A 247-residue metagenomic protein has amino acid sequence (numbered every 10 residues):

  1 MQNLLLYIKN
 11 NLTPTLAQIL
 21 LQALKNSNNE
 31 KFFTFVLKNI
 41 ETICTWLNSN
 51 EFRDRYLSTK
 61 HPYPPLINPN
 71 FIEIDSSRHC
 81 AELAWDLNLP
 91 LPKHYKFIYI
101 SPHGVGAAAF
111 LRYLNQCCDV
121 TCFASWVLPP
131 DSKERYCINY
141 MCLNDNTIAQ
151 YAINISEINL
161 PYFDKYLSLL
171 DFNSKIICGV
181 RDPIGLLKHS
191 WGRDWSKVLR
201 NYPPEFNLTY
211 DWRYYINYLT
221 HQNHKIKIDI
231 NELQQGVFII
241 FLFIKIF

Functional and structural regions predicted by a protein language model:
M1-N146: PAPS-dependent sulfotransferase catalytic core
Y7, Y56, Y63, Y95 (+12 more regions): Sequence-level detector for tyrosine residue identity
I98-S101, C122-V127, A152-N154, I176-V180 (+1 more regions): A structural signal for short, well-ordered beta-strand segments and their strand-loop junctions that often border
S101-G104, W126, T147-I158, L170 (+2 more regions): Residue-level signal for functionally critical sites in structured catalytic/ligand-binding pockets
W126-A152, W195-W212: Short, flexible helix-coil linker/hinge segments at the edges of structured domains or between repeats
K133-I177: Conserved nucleotide-sensing/catalytic segment adjacent to the nucleotide-binding pocket in NTP-handling enzymes
N159-F247: PAPS-dependent sulfotransferase catalytic domain
